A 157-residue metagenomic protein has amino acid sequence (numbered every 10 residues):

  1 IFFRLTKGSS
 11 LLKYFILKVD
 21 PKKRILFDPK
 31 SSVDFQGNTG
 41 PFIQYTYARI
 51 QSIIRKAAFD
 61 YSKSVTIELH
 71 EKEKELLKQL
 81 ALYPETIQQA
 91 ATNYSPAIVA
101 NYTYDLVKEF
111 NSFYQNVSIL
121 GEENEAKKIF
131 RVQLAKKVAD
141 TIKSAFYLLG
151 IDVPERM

Functional and structural regions predicted by a protein language model:
I1-M157: Non-catalytic interaction-recognition regions
